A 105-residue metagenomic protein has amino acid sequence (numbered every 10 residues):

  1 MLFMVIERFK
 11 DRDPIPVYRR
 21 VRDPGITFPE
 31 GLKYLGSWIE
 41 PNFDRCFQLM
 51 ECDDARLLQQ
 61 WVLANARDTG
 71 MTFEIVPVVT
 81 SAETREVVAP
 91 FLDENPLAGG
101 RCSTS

Functional and structural regions predicted by a protein language model:
M1-L35, I39-R45, D53-L57, V78-S105: Short S/T/G/P-rich N-terminal loop/turn motif that feeds into the first structured element of a domain
I15-P16, Q59, G70-F73: A short, polar/proline- and glycine-enriched secondary-structure boundary/capping micro-motif
P24, A64-D68: Conserved short hydrophobic interaction patches
F47-Q48, E74: Short, flexible active-site loop motifs that bind/organize anionic cofactors or intermediates
Q48-M50, W61: Functionalized membrane-embedded alpha-helices
L57-A64: Short, electropositive alpha-helical surface patch
D68-T80: Conserved short beta-strand edge segments in small beta-sheet-based binding/regulatory domains
